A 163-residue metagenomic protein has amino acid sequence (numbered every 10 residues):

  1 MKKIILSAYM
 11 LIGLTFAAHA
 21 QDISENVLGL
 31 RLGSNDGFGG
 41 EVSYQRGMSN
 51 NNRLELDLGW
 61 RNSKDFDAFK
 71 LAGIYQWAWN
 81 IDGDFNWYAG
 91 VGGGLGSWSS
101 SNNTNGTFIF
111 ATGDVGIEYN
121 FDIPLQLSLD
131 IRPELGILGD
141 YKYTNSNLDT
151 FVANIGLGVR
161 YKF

Functional and structural regions predicted by a protein language model:
M1-S24: Cleavable N-terminal export/targeting peptides
D22, S34-D36, D65-D67, N105-I109 (+1 more regions): Short sequence motifs at beta-strands and strand-loop junctions characteristic of Gram-negative outer-membrane
D22-L32, A89: Transmembrane beta-strand segments of Gram-negative outer membrane beta-barrel proteins
R31, P124, N147-A153: First exposed extracellular module after export/assembly in secreted or surface-exposed proteins
R31-R53: N-terminal targeting signals for Sec/Tat export/insertion, comprising classic cleavable signal peptides
Q45-L125, L129-I131, R160-Y161: Gram-negative (and chloroplast) outer-membrane scaffold detector with strong preference for beta-barrel transmembrane
D140-L148: A short acidic/glycine-rich loop-to-helix N-cap element
T150-F163: Outer-membrane beta-barrel "beta-signal"
